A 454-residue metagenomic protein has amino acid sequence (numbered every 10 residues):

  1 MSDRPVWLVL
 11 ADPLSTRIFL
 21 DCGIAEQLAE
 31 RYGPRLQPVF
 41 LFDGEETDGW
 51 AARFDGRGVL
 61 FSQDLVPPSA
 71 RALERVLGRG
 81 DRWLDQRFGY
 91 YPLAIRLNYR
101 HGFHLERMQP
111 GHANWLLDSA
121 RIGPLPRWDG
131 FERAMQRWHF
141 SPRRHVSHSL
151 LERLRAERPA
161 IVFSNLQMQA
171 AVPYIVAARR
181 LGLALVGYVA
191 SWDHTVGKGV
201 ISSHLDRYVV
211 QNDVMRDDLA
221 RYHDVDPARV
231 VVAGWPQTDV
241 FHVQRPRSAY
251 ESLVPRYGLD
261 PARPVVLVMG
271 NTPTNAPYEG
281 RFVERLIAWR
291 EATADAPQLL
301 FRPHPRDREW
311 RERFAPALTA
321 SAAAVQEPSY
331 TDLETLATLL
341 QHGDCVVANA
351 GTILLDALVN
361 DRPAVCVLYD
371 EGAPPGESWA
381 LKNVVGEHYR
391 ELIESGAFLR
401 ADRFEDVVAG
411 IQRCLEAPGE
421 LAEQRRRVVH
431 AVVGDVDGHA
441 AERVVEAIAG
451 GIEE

Functional and structural regions predicted by a protein language model:
S2-L14, I18, L41-F42, D64-P68 (+1 more regions): Nucleotide-activated donor-dependent transferases that construct or modify glycoconjugates
L10-C22, L93, L97, S164 (+1 more regions): A short, glycine/small-residue-rich beta-strand->loop->alpha-helix junction that serves as a flexible
R17-Q27, D239-T319, V325-Q326: Conserved catalytic-core segment of nucleotide-activated headgroup transferases in glycan assembly
Q37-S147: Conserved N-terminal ligand/cofactor-binding loop architecture of enzyme catalytic domains
P38-F40, L205-N212, V231, L300 (+1 more regions): A short beta-strand/loop micro-motif in the catalytic core of glycosyltransferases that engages the nucleotide-sugar
R133, R137-H145, N165, V176-Y250: Active-site-proximal region of nucleotide-activated glycan assembly enzymes, centered on histidine/acidic-rich loops
S149-L154, R306-L355, V359-N360: Donor nucleotide-activated moiety binding/catalytic core segment of transferases that use nucleotide-activated donors
S202-L205, V225-P227, A350-V432: Catalytic binding pocket for nucleotide-activated donors in carbohydrate/polymer assembly enzymes
